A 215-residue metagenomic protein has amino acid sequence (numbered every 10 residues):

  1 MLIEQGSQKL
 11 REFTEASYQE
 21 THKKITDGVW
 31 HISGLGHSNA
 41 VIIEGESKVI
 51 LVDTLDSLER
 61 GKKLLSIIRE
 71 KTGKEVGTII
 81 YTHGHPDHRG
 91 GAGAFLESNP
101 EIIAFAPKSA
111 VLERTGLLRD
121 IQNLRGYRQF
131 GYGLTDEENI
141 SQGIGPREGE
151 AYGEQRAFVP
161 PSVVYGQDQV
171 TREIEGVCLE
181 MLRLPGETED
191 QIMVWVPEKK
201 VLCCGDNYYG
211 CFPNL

Functional and structural regions predicted by a protein language model:
M1-Q19: N-terminal pre-domain segments of enzymes
S17, I25, S47-K48, E59-A106 (+1 more regions): Active-site metal-binding motif and surrounding structural segment of the metallo-beta-lactamase
Q19-E70, M193-D206: Conserved beta-strand hairpin/beta-sheet module of binuclear metal-dependent hydrolase folds, prominently
H31, I50-D53, G77-Y81, E180-M181: Short catalytic-loop micro-motif centered on adjacent basic/acidic residues
E59, G84-G90, S109-L112, T188-D190 (+1 more regions): Active-site environment of divalent metal-dependent phosphoester hydrolases
V111-L182: Metallo-beta-lactamase
V164-V196, V201, Y208: Core dinuclear metal-dependent hydrolase active-site scaffold
